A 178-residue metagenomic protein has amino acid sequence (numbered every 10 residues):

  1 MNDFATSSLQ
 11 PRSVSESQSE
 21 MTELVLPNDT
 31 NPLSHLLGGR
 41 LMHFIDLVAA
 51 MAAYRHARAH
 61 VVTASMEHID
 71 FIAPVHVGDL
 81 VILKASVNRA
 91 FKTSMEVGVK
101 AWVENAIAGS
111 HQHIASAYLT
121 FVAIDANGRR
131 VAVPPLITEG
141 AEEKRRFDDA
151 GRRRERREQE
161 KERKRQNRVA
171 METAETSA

Functional and structural regions predicted by a protein language model:
M1-D3, T30-H35, L47-A50, L83 (+1 more regions): Short charge-dense sequence patches
N2-R12, S19-M21, H76-L80, N88-A178: HotDog/MaoC-like acyl-thioester-processing domains
V14-E16, L36, L47-K84, N88-R89 (+2 more regions): Hydrophobic beta-strand-centered segment that forms part of the acyl-chain substrate-binding groove
S15, T30, L41-I45, V77 (+1 more regions): Residues at the start of alpha-helices and the adjacent loop-to-helix junctions
E23-T30: A short small-residue
T30-H43, E175-A178: A conserved, well-ordered hydrophobic junction motif at loop->secondary-structure transitions
